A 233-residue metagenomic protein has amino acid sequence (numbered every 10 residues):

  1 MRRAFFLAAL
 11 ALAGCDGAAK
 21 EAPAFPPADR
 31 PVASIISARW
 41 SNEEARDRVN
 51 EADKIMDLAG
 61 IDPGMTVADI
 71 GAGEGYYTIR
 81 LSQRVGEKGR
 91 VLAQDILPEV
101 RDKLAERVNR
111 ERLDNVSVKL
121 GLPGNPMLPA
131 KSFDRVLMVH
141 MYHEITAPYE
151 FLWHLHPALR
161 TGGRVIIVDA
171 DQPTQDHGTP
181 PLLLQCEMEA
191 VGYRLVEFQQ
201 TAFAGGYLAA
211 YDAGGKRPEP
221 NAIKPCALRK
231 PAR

Functional and structural regions predicted by a protein language model:
L12-G14: C-terminal motif of bacterial Sec signal peptides marking the signal peptidase cleavage site
D16-A68, Y76: Class I SAM-dependent transferase core
A68, A72-P126: Class I SAM-dependent methyltransferase SAM/SAH-binding core
S82-Q83, Y149-R164: A short glycine-rich, Lys/Arg-flanked "PGG" loop and its adjoining helix->strand segment in the class I
P126-V136: A short acidic, Gly/Pro-enriched loop at the edge of an enzyme's catalytic core that lines a small-molecule cofactor
D134-P148: A short SAM/SAH-binding and catalytic strip from SAM-dependent methyltransferases
R164-E187: Conserved class I S-adenosyl-L-methionine
T201-R233: Core SAM-dependent methyltransferase catalytic element
